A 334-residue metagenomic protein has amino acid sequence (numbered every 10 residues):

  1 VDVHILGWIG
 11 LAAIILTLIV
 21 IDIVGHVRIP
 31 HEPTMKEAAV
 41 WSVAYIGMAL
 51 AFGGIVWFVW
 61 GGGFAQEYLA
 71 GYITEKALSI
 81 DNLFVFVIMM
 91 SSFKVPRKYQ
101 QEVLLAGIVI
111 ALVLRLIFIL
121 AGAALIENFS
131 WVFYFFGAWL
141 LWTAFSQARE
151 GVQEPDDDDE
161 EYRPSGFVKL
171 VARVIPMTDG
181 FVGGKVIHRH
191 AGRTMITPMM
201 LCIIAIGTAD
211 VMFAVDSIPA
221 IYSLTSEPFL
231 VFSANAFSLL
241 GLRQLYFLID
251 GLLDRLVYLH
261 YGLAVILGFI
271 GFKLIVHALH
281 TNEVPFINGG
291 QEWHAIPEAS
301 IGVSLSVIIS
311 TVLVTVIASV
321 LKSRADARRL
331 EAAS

Functional and structural regions predicted by a protein language model:
V1-S334: Multi-pass alpha-helical transmembrane bundle typical of ion/small-solute transporters and intramembrane aspartyl
